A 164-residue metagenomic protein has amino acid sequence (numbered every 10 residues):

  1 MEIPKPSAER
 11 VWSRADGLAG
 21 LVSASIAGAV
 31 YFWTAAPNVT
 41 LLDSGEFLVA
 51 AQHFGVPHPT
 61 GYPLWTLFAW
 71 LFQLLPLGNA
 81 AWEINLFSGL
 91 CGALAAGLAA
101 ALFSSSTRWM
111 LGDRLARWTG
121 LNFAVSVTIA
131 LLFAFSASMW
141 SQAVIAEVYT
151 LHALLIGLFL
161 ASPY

Functional and structural regions predicted by a protein language model:
M1-V30, L94-L98, D113-T128: Start-transfer (signal-anchor) and selected internal transmembrane alpha helices of multi-pass inner/ER membrane
L21, L86-L115, G157-S162: Transmembrane-helix motifs of polytopic, lipid-linked glycan transferases
L21, S25-A29, L71, L90 (+5 more regions): Generic alpha-helical transmembrane segments of integral inner-membrane proteins, especially permease/transport modules
A29-E46: Helix-to-loop transition at the C-terminal end of transmembrane segments
V30, A35, A69, Q73 (+5 more regions): Membrane-water interface at transmembrane helix exits
W33, G78-N85, M110-T119, I129-A153: Aromatic- and kink-enriched transmembrane "portal" helix at the membrane-lumen/periplasm boundary that abuts
A50-W82, G89-L90, G97: Short hydrophobic/aromatic helix or loop-helix immediately within or flanking a transmembrane segment in polytopic
Q52, L98-L102, F135, M139 (+1 more regions): Specific aromatic-rich, kink-prone transmembrane helix
